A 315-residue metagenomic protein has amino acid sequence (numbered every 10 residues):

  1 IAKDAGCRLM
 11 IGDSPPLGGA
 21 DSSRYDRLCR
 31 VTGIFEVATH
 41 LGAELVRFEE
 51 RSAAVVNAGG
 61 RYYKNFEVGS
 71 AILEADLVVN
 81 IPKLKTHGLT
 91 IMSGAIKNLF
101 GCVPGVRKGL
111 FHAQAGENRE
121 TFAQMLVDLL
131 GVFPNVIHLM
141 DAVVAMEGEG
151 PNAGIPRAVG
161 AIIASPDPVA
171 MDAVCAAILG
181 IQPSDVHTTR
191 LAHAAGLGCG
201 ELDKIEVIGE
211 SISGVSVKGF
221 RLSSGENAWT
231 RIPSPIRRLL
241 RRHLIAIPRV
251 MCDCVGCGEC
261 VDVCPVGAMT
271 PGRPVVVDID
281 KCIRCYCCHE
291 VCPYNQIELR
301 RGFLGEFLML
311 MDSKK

Functional and structural regions predicted by a protein language model:
I1-C257, V261-P274, I279, I283 (+2 more regions): N-terminal and secondary-structure boundary signal
